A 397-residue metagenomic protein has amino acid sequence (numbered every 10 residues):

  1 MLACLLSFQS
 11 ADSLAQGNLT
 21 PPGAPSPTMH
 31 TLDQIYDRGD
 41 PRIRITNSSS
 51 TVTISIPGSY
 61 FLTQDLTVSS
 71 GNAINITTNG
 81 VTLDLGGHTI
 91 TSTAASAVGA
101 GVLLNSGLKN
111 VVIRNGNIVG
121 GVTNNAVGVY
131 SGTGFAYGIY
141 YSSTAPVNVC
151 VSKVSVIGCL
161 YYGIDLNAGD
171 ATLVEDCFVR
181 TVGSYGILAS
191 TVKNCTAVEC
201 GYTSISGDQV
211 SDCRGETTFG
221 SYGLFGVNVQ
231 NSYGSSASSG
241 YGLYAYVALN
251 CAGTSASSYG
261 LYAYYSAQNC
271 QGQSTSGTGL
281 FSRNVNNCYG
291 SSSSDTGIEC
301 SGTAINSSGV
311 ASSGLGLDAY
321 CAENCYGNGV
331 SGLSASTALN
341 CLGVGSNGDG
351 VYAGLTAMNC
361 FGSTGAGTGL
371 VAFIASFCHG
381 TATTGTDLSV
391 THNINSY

Functional and structural regions predicted by a protein language model:
M1-Q9: Bacterial N-terminal signal peptides
T20-F61, G71-N75: Acidic Gly/Asp/Thr-rich repetitive segments characteristic of extracellular carbohydrate-active and adhesion proteins
P22, T28-T31, L103, N110-V111 (+4 more regions): N-terminal non-globular leader segments, chiefly Sec-dependent signal peptides
D37-S48, S59-S69, V81-Y137, I157: Right-handed parallel beta-helix/beta-spiral solenoid domain characteristic of secreted/periplasmic
Y60-L62, T82-L85, L108-N115, N148-S152 (+13 more regions): All-beta strand scaffolds that present successive hydrophobic residues in beta-strands
V68-A73, A95-L104, A126-S143, G158-N167 (+13 more regions): Extracellular beta-strand/beta-solenoid scaffold signature
N340, V344, G348-G385: Ankyrin-repeat and related helical/solenoid repeat scaffolds used for protein-protein interactions
